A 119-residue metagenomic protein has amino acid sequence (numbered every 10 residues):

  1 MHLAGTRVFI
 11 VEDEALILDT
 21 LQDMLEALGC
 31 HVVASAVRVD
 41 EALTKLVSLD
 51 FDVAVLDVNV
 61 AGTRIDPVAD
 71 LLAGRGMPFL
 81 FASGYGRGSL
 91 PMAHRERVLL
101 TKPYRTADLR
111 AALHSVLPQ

Functional and structural regions predicted by a protein language model:
M1-R7, D40, R105-Q119: Non-catalytic signal-transmission and effector/linker regions of two-component phosphorelay proteins
E12: Conserved acidic carboxylate
A15-A34: Two-component/phosphorelay signaling modules centered on CheY-like receiver
S35-V53: Acidic, metal-coordinating helix/loop segments flanking the phosphotransfer/catalytic sites of two-component signaling
D57: Active-site residues of response regulator receiver
T63-M77: Short amphipathic alpha-helix used as the core "switch/output" element in two-component signaling
L80-A82: Hydrophobic/aromatic residues positioned on beta-strands within the core alpha/beta folds
K102: A Lys-centered signature of the CheY-like receiver
